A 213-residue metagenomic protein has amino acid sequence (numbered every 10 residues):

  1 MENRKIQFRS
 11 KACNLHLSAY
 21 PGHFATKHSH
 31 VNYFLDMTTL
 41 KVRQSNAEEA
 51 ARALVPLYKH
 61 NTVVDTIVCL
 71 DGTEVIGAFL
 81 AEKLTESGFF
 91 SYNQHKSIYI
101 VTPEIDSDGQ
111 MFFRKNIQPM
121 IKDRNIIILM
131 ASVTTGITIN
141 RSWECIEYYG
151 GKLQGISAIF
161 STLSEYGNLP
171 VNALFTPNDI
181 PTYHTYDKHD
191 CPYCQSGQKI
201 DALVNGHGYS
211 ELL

Functional and structural regions predicted by a protein language model:
M1-V63, G206-L213: Active-site-facing substrate-recognition patch
E2-Q7, W143-L213: PRPP-dependent phosphoribosyltransferase catalytic core
P56, E82, E86, E144 (+1 more regions): Short, well-ordered alpha-helices that flank and scaffold nucleotide-derived cofactor binding pockets
Y58-H60, K115-M120, K188: Short amphipathic alpha-helix with an adjacent loop that forms part of the alpha/beta core around
N61-T73: Short glycine-rich phosphate-binding loop at a beta-alpha junction
D65, R124, Q154: Conserved acidic residues
C69, I128-L129: Hydrophobic Val/Ile/Leu positions in short beta-strands of Rossmann-like dinucleotide-binding domains
E74-I127, T134-T138: Short, glycine/charge-rich flexible loops or terminal/linker lids adjacent to PRPP-binding catalytic cores
